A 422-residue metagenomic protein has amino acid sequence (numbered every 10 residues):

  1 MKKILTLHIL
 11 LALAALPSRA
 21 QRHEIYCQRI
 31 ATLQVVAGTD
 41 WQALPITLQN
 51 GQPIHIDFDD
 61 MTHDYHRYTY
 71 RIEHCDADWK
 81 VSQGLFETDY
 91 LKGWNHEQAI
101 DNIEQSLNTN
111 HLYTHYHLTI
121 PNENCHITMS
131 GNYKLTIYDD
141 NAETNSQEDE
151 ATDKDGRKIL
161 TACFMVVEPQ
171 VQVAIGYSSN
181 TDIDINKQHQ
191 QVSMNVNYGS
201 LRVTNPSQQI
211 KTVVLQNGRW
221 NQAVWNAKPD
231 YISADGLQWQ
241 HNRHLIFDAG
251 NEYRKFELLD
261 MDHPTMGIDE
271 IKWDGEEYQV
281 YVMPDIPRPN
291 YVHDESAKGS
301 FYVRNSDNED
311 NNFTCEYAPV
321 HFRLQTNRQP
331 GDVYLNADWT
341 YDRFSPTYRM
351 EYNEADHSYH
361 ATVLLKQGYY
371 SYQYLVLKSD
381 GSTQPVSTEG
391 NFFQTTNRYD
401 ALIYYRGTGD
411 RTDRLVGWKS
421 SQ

Functional and structural regions predicted by a protein language model:
M1-R22: Bacterial Sec-dependent N-terminal signal peptides
E24, A162, V166-H189, F393-G417: Low-complexity, Pro/Ser/Thr- and charge-rich linker/hinge segments at domain boundaries
I25-D76, D184-Y198, D307-F322: Contiguous beta-strand segments within globular domains
A77-W79, C125, D139-E150, K154-R157 (+3 more regions): Short acidic/polar inter-strand loop motif in beta-rich domains
K92-Y116, W220-A227, P319-Q367, S379-G409: Aromatic-rich carbohydrate-binding modules that target alpha-glucans
N110-D140: Ligand-binding face of N-terminal immunoglobulin V-set domains in extracellular IgSF glycoproteins
V203-P289: Long, internal scaffold/assembly segments composed of regular secondary structure
V280-Q329, D413-Q422: Basic K/R-rich, polyanion-interacting modules in nucleoproteins and related proteins
